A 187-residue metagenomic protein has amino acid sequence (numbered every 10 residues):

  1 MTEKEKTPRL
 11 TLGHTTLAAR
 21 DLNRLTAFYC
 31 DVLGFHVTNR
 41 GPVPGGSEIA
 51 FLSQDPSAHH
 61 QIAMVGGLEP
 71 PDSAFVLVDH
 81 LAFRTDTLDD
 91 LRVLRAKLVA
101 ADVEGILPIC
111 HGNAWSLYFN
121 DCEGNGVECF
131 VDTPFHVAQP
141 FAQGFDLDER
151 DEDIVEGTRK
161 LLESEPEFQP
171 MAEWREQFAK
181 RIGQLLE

Functional and structural regions predicted by a protein language model:
M1-K4, V65-D72: Short beta-strand/turn micro-motifs at beta-sheet edges
M1-K6, R95-A96, A100-E187: Vicinal oxygen chelate
K6, A27-Y29, D72, Y118: A general structural signal for stabilizing positions within well-ordered secondary structure
T11-R20, P71-K97, W115-C122: Vicinal oxygen chelate
H14, H59-I62, H80, H111: Histidine-centered active-site/metal-ligand motif
A18-H59: Core segments of cupin and vicinal oxygen chelate
F51, I62-V65, E128: Conserved beta-strand in the GNAT
D55, V65-G67, D132: Generic beta-structure capping elements
